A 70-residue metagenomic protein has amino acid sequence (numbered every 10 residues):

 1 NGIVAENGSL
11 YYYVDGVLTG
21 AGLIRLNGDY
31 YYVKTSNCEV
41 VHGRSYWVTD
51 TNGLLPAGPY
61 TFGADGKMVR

Functional and structural regions predicted by a protein language model:
N1-R70: Extracellular adhesion/carbohydrate-binding repeat motifs centered on closely spaced tryptophans
